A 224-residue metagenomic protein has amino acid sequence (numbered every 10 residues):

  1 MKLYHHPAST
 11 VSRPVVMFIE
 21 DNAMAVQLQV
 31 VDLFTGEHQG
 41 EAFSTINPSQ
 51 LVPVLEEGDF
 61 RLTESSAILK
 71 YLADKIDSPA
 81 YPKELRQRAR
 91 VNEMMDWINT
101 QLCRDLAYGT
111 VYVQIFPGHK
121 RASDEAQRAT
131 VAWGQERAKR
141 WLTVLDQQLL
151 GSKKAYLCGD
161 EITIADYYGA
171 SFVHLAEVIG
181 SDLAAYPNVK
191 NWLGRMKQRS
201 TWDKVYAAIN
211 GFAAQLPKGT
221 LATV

Functional and structural regions predicted by a protein language model:
M1-A129, T223-V224: GST-like domain detector, emphasizing the conserved glutathione-binding G-site in the N-terminal thioredoxin-like
H6, D32, I164, I209-F212: Short, solvent-exposed turn/loop segments enriched in Gly/Ser/Thr/Pro and often Arg
R13, G36, L193, A213-A214: Generic structural signal for helix capping and beta-alpha/helix-loop junctions
T45, Q198, A207: Phosphate-coordinating loops and pocket residues in cytosolic domains that bind phosphorylated ligands
A73, F172-V173, Y206: Active-site-flanking alpha-helical
M94, I98-Q198: GST-like fold's C-terminal all-alpha helical module
T201-W202: Juxtamembrane membrane-interface segments at transmembrane alpha-helix termini
I209-V224: Acidic/histidine-enriched, glycine/proline-rich intrinsically disordered or flexible terminal extensions
